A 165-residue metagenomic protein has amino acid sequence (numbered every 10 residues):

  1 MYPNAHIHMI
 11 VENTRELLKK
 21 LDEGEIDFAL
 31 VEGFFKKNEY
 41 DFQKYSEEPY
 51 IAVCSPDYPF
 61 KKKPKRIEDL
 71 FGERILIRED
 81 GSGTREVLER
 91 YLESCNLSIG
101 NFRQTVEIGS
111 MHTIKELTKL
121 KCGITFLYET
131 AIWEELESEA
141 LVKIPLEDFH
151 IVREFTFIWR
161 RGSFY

Functional and structural regions predicted by a protein language model:
M1-N38: Central regulatory/effector-binding core of bacterial HTH transcription factors
Y2-M9, N96-T105: A local structural motif
I10-K19, T105-K115: Short helix-initiation/N-cap motifs at beta->coil->alpha
K20-D22, L70, E116-C122, F157: Hydrophobic residues within well-ordered alpha-helices
G33-E39, E86, R90, M111-K143: A ligand-binding cleft/hinge motif common to bilobed small-molecule-binding domains
K37-D80: Flexible hinge/capping segments at coil-to-helix
F60, I75-N96: Secondary-structure junction motif
V142-Y165: A late-sequence structural motif
